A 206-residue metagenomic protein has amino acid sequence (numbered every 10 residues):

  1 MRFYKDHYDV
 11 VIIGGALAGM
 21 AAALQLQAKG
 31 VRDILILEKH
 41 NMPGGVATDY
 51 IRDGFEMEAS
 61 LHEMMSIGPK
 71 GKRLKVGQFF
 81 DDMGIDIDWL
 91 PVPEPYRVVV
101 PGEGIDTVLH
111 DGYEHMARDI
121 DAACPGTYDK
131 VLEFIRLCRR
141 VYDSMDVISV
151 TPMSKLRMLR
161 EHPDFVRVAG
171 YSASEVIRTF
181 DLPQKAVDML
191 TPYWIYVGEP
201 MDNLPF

Functional and structural regions predicted by a protein language model:
R2-R140: N-terminal glycine-rich phosphate/pyrophosphate-binding loop and immediately adjacent elements
G102-P205: Rossmann-like flavin
